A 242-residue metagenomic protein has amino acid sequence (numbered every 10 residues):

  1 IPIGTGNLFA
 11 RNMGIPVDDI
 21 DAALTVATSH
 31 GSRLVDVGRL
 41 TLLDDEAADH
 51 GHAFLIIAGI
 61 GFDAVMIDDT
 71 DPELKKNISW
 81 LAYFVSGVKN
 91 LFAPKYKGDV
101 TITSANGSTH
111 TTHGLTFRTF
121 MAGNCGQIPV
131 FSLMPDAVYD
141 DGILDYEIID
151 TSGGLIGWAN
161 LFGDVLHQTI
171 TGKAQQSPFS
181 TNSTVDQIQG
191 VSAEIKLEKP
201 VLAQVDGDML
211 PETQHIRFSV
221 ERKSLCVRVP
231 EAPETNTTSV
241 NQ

Functional and structural regions predicted by a protein language model:
I1-T119: Catalytic core of DAGKc-family lipid kinases
N7, Q127-I128, V201: Glycine-rich nucleotide phosphate-binding loop and flanking beta-alpha elements of Rossmann-like dinucleotide-binding
G38, M66, F120, Y146 (+2 more regions): A residue-level signal for conserved active-site and pocket-lining positions in enzyme catalytic cores
G59, D63, M121-D136, M209: Glycine-rich phosphate/pyrophosphate-binding beta-alpha loops
D63-M66, H110-H113, I128-F131, G154-W158: Short acidic/glycine-rich loop or secondary-structure boundary segments that cap or lie
P72-L74, M134-Y139: Short, surface-exposed, charged loop/turn segments at secondary-structure junctions
S104-S108, V138-D141, I148-Q242: ATP/nucleoside-binding phosphotransfer catalytic cores, i.e., glycine-rich phosphate-binding loops
T116, F120-G123, D145-I149, W158: Short, conserved beta-strand edge motifs with alternating hydrophobic and charged residues
